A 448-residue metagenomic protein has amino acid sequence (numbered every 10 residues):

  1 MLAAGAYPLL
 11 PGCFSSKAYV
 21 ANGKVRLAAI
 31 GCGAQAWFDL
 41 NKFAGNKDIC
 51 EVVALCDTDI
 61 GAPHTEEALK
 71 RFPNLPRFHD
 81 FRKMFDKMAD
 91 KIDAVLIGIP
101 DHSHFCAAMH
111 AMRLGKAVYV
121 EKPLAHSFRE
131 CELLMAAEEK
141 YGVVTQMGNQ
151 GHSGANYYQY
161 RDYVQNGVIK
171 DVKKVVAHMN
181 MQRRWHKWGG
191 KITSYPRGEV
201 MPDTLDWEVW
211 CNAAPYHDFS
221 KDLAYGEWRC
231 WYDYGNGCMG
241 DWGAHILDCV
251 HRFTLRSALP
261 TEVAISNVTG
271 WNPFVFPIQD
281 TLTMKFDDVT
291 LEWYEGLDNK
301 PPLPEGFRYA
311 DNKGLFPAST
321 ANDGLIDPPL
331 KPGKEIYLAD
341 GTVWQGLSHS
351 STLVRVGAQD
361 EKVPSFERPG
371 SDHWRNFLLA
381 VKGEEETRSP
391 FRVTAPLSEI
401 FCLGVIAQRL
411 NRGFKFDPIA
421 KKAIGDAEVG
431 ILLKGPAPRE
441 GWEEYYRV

Functional and structural regions predicted by a protein language model:
M1-A117, R129-V144, Y446-V448: N-terminal glycine-/serine-/threonine-rich beta1-alpha1-beta2 phosphate-ribose binding loop of Rossmann-like
A21-N22, K47, K87-D90, R113 (+7 more regions): Extracellular/periplasmic catalytic domains that process cell-envelope and extracellular macromolecules
R26-I30, Q35, V52-D57, R77 (+11 more regions): Structural recognition of the beta-strand scaffold that forms the well-ordered cores of secreted hydrolase catalytic
D59, G98-S103, L124-H126, Q150-G154 (+3 more regions): Short, solvent-exposed turn/loop segments enriched in Gly/Ser/Thr/Pro and often Arg
F72, G98-H102, A125-R129, G148-G151 (+4 more regions): Alpha-helix capping and helix-loop boundary segments enriched in small/acidic/polar residues
A117-Y119, A125-T204: A contiguous active-site-proximal alpha/beta segment in oxidoreductase catalytic domains
Q159, D171, V176-V354, A358-R392 (+1 more regions): Contiguous beta-strand/loop segments that form the cofactor/metal-binding neighborhood of enzyme cores
